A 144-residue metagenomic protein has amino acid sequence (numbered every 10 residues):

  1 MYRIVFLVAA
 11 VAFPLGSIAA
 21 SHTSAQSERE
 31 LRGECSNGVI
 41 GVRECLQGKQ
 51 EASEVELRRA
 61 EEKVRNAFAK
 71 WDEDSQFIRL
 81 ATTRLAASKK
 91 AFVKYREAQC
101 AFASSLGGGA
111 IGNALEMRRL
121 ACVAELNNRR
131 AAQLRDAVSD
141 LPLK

Functional and structural regions predicted by a protein language model:
Y2, A19-K144: N-terminal alpha-helical modules
V5-S17: Bacterial N-terminal signal peptides
